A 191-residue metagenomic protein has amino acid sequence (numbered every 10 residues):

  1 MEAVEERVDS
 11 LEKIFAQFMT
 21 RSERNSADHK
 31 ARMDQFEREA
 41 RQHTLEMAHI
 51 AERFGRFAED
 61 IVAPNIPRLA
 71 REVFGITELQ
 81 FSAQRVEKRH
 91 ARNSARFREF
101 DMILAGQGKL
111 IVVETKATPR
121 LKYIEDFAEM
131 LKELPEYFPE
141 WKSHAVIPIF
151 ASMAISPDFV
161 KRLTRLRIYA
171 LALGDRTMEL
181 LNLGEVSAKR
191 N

Functional and structural regions predicted by a protein language model:
M1-E72: Amphipathic, low-proline, heptad-repeat alpha-helices and/or compositionally biased low-complexity charged/polar-rich
F57, I61, F97, K122 (+1 more regions): Charged, alpha-helix-enriched surfaces in structured cytosolic catalytic cores of large nucleotide-utilizing machines
I66, R98-Y123, F127, K132 (+1 more regions): Conserved catalytic cores of phosphodiester-cleaving nucleases, focusing on short active-site segments
A70-Q80: Short secondary-structure junctions
E78-Q107: Active-site metal-binding core of divalent-cation-utilizing nuclease and nuclease-like domains
A91-N93, I124, V160-K161, L183: Short, well-ordered secondary-structure micro-motifs
E133-S143: Arginine/glycine-rich "motif VI" loop of SF2 helicases in the C-terminal RecA-like domain
A145-N191: Domain-level recognition of nuclease-like catalytic cores that cleave nucleotide substrates
